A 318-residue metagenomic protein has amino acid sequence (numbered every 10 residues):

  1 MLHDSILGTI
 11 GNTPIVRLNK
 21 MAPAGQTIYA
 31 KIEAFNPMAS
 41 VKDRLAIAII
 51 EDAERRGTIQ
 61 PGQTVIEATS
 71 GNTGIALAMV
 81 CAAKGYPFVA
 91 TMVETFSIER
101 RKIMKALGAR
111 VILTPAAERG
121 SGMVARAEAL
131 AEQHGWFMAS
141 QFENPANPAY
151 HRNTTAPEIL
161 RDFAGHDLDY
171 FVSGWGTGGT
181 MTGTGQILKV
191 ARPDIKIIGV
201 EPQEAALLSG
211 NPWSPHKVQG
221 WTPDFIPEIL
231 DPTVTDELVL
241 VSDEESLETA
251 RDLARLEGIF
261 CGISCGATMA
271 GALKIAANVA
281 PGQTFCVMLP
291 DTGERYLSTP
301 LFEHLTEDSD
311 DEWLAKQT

Functional and structural regions predicted by a protein language model:
M1-T318: PLP-dependent amino-acid enzyme catalytic core
